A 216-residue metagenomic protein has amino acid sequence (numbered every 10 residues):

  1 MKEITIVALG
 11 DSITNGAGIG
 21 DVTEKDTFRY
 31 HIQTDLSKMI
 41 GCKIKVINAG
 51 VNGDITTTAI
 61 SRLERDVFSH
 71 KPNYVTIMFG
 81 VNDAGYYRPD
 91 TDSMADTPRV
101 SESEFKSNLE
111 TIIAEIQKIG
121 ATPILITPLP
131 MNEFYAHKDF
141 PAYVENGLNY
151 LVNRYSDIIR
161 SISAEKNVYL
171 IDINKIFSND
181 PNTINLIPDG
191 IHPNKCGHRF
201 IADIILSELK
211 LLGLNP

Functional and structural regions predicted by a protein language model:
M1-N52, T57, R62-K71, R199: Serine-esterase "nucleophile elbow" of acetyl-processing enzymes
T34-K38, C42-K45, T58-P216: Alpha-helical cap/lid subdomain in secreted, periplasmic, or secretory-pathway luminal O-acyl-processing enzymes
